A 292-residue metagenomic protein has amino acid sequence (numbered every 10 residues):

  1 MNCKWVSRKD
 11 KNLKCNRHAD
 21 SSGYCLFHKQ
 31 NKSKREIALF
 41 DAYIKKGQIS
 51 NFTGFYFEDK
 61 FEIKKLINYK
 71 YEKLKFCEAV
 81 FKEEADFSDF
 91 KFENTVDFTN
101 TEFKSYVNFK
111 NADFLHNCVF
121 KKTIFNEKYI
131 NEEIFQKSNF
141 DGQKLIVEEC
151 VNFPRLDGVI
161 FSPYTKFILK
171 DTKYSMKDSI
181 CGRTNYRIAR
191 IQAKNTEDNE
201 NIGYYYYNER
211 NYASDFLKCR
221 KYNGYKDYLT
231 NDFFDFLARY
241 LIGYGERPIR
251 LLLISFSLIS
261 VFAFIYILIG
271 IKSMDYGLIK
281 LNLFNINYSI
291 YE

Functional and structural regions predicted by a protein language model:
M1-D232: N-terminal leader/targeting and pre-domain segments
K226-E292: Core alpha-helical transmembrane segments of integral membrane proteins
